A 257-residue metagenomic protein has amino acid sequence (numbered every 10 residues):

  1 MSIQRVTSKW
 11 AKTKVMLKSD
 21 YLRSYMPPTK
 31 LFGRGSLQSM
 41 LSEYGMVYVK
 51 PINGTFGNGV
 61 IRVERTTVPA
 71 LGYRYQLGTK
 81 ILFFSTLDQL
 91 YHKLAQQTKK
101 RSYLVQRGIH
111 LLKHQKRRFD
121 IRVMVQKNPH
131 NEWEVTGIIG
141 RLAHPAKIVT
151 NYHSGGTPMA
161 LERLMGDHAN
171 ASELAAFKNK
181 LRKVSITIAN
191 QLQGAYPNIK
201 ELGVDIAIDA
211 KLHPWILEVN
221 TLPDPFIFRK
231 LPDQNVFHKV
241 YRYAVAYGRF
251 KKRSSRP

Functional and structural regions predicted by a protein language model:
M1-V60: A conserved helix-loop-beta module that forms one wall/lid of the active-site cleft in ATP-utilizing catalytic domains
M1-W10, K14-V15, A169-S172, N179 (+3 more regions): C-terminal active-site "lid" helix and adjoining low-complexity regulatory extension at the edge of ATP-using catalytic
L41, N53-T55, H114-R118, N198: A short catalytic or substrate-binding loop motif that flags glycine-/basic-rich loops and adjacent residues that bind
Y44, L77-G156: Phosphate-binding site of ATP-dependent enzymes
V47, E134, W215-L217: Protein kinase-like catalytic core scaffold
N58, F119-I121, V204: Change "...and in nucleic-acid phosphodiester-cleaving endonucleases..." to "...and in nucleic-acid processing enzymes
T66, M124-N128, A207-K211: Short beta-strand micro-motifs enriched in acidic
Q97-I109, P145-A207: A long amphipathic alpha-helix within ATP-dependent nucleotide-binding catalytic cores
